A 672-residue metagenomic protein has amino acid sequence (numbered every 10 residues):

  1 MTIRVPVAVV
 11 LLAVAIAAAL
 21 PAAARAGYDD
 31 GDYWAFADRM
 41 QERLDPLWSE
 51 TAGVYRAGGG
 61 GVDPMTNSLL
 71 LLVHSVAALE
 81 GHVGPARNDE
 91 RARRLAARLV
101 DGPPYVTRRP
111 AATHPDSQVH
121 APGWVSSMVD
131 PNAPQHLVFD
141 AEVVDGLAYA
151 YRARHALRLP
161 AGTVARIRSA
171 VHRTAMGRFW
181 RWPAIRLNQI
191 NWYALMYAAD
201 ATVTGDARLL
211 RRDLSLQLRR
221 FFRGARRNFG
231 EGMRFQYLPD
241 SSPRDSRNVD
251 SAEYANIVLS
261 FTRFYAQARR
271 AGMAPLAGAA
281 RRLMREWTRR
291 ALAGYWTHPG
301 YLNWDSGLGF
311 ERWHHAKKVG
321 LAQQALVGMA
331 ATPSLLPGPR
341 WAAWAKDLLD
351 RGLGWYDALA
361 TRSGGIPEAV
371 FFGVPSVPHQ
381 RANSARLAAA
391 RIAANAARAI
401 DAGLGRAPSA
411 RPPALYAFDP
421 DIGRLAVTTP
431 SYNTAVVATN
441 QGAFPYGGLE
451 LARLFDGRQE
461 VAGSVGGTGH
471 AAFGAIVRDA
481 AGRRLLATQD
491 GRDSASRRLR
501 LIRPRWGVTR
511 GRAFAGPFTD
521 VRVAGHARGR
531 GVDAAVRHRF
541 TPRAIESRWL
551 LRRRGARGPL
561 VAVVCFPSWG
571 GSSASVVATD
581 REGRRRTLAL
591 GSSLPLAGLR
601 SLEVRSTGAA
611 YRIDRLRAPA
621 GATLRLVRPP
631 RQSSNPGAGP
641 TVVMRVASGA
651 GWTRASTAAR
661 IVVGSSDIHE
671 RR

Functional and structural regions predicted by a protein language model:
M1-V5: N-terminal secretory signal peptides that target proteins for export/translocation
A8-A19: Bacterial N-terminal signal peptides
L20-A26: Sec/Tat signal peptide C-region and signal peptidase I cleavage site
A26-W124, R168-H172: Low-complexity, Ser/Thr/Pro/Gly-enriched N-terminal "stalk/linker" regions
T51-N67, T107-V119, M128-H136, V144-Y149 (+1 more regions): Extracellular polysaccharide-recognition and catalytic grooves
G81-R93, R154-A165, G272-A280, P337: HEAT/armadillo-like alpha-solenoid scaffolds in large eukaryotic assembly and transport factors
P275-A279, L292-S575, D580-Y611, A618: Extended polysaccharide-engagement surfaces of secreted carbohydrate-active enzymes
P595-R672: Beta-strand-rich recognition/accessory modules
